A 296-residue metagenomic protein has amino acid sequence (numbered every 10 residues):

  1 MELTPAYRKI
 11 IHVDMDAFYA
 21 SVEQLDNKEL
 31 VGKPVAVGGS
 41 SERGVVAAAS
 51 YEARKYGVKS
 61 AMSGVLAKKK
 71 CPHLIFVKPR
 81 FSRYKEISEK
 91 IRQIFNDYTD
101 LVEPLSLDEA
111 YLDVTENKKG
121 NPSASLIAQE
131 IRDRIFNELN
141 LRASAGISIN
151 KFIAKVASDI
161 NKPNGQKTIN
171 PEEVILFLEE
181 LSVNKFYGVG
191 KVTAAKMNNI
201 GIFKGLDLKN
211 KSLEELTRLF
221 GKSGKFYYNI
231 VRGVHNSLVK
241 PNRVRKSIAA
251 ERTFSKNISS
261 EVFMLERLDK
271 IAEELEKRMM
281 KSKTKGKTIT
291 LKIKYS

Functional and structural regions predicted by a protein language model:
M1-L107, Y111, K118, V231: Residues that scaffold, gate, or flank divalent-cation-dependent active/transport sites
L3-P5, H12, K185, T193-S296: DNA-contacting surface of Y-family translesion DNA polymerases
A20-E23, I131, E273-M280: Glycine-rich, charged/polar anion/phosphate-binding loops that engage phosphate groups from diverse ligands
E23-Q24, A47-A49, I153-N161, N199 (+1 more regions): Short acidic, glycine/serine/threonine-rich loops at helix termini
L105-E109, S148-K151, T284-T288: Short Gly/Ser/Thr- and Asp/Glu-enriched loop/turn motifs at secondary-structure junctions
K119-P122, I160-K167, I202-G205, G224-F226: A short alpha->loop->secondary-structure connector
S123-S182: Long, highly charged, low-complexity intrinsically disordered interaction regions that mediate electrostatic DNA/RNA
